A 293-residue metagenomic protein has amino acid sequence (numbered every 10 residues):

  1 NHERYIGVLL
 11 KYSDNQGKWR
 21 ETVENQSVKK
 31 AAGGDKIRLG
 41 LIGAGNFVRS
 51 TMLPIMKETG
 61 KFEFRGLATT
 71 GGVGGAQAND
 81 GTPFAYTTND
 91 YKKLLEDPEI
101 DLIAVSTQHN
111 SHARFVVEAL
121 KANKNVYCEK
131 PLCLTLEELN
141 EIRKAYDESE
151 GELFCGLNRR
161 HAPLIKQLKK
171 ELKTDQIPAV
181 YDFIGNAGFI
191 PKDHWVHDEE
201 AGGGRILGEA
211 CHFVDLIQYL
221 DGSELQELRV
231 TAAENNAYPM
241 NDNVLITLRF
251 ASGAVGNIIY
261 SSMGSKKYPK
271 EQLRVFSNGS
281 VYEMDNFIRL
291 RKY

Functional and structural regions predicted by a protein language model:
N1-R20, T59, L94, K166 (+2 more regions): Extended, hydrophobic interaction surfaces within ordered domains
H2-Q26, A76, G208, V214-R289: Contiguous beta-strand/loop segments that form the cofactor/metal-binding neighborhood of enzyme cores
G7, L102-S106, L153: Periplasmic-binding protein-like
W19-T82, L102: N-terminal Rossmann-like dinucleotide-binding module
A85-D90: Short acidic-hydrophobic, aromatic-tinged amphipathic segments that line or gate anion-handling sites
K93-L94, P98-A113, Y127: Rossmann-like NAD(P)-binding element
A113-L157: Beta-strand-loop-alpha-helix segment that lines the small-molecule cofactor/substrate pocket of alpha/beta enzymes
R159-A237: Predominantly a Rossmann-like dinucleotide-binding segment in NAD(P)-dependent oxidoreductases
